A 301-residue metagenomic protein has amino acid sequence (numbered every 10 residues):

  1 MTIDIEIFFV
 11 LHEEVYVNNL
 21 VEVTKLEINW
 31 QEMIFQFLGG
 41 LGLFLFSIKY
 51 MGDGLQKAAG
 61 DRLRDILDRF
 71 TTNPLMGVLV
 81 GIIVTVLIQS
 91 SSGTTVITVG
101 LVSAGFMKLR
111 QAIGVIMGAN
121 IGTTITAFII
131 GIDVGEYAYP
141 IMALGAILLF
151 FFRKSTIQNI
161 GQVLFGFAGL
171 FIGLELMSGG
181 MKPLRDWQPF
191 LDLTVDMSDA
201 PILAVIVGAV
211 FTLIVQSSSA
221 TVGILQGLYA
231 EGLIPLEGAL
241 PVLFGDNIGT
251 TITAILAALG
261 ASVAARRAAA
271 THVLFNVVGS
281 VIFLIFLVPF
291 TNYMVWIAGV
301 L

Functional and structural regions predicted by a protein language model:
T2-Q31: Short, strongly hydrophobic alpha-helical membrane anchors
V23, E27-P74, L164-V210, L228: Helix-loop-helix hairpins and the membrane-proximal interhelical loops of multi-pass alpha-helical transport proteins
F37-K49, V80-T85, A143-F152, G166-L176 (+2 more regions): Hydrophobic core segments of alpha-helical transmembrane domains in multi-pass membrane transport and ion-translocation
L43, Q56, S92-V96, T123-G131 (+3 more regions): Alpha-helical transmembrane segments and their lipid-water interface positions in multi-pass membrane proteins
I48-K57, T98-S103, G145-Q158, A254-G260: C-terminal ends of transmembrane helices
D61, D65, R69, N73 (+10 more regions): Alpha-helical transmembrane segments of multi-pass membrane proteins, especially transporters and channels
T85-I88, I97-G122, F128-Y137, L149 (+3 more regions): Membrane-interfacial helix-loop connectors
L174, M181, R185-M197, L259-L301: Transmembrane alpha-helical segments and their short flanking loops that form helix-hairpins/helix-helix interfaces
